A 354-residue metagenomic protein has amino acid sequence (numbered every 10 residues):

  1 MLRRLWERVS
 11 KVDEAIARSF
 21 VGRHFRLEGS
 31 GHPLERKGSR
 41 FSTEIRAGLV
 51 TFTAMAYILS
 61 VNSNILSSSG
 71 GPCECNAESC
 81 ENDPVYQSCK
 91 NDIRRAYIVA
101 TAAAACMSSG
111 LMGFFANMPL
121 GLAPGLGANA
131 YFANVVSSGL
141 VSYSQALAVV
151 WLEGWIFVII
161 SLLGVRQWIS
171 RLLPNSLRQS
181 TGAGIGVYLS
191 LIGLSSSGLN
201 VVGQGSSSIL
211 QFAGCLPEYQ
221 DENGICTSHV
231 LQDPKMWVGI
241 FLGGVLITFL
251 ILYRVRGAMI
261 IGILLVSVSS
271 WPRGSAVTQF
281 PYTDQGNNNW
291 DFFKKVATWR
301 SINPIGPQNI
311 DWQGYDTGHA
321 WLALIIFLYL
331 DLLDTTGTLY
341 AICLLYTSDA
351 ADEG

Functional and structural regions predicted by a protein language model:
L2-R40, E81, F212-Q220, Y282-I302: Intrinsically disordered, low-complexity non-transmembrane regions of multi-pass membrane transporters
L5-W6, V245-R300, L328-G337: Flexible hinge motifs at transmembrane-helix junctions and intramembrane kinks/re-entrant loops in multi-pass membrane
S42, R46-Q232: Early transmembrane hairpin of solute transport permeases
F52, I225-I261: Hydrophobic transmembrane alpha-helices of multi-pass small-molecule transporters
L126, W151, T181, I185 (+2 more regions): Hydrophobic mid-bilayer segments of alpha-helices in multi-pass membrane transport proteins, especially secondary
L163-R166, L333-C343: Membrane-embedded alpha-helices of multi-pass transport/permease systems
Q204-D233, P272-L328: Helix-loop-helix junctions that connect adjacent transmembrane segments in multi-pass membrane transporters
Y346-G354: Conserved small/polar residues in nucleotide/adenosyl-binding loops
